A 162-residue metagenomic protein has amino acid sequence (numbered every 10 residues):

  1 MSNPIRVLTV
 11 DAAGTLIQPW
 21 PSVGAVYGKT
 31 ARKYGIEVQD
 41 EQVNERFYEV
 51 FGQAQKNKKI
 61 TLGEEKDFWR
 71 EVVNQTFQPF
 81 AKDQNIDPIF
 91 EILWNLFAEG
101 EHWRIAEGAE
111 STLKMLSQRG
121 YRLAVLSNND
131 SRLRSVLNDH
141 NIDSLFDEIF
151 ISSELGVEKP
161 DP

Functional and structural regions predicted by a protein language model:
S2-E107, M115-R119: N-terminal helical cap/lid subdomain that shapes the substrate entry/recognition surface in HAD-like hydrolases
W103-R104, A124-L126, D130-P162: Substrate-recognition "cap/lid" segment bordering the active-site pocket of phosphatases
G108-T112, V136: A short acidic, amphipathic alpha-helical/loop segment
A109, L116, F146-I149: Structural signal for hydrophobic
